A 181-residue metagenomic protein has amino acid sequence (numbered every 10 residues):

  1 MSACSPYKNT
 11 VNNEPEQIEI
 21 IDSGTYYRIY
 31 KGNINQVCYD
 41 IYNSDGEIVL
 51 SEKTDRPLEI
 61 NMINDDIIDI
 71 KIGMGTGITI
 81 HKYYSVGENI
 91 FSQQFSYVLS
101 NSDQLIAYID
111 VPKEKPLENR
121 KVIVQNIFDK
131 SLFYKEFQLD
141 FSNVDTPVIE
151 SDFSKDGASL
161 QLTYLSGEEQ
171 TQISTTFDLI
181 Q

Functional and structural regions predicted by a protein language model:
C4-M74: Terminal domain-start segments
Y7-T10, N33-E52, M74-F95, L117-F141 (+1 more regions): Surface-exposed loop/turn elements that mediate protein-protein interactions on large endomembrane-trafficking
E19-S23, I60-D66, Y97-Y108, S151-S159: Blade-terminus and WD-like Trp-Asp/Gly-His loop motifs, strongest in beta-propeller folds
I29-G32, I70-G75, Y108-K121, Q161-G167: Beta-strand C-termini and the immediately following turn/loop, strongest in propeller blades
R56-E59, I67-I72, S85-G87, F91-Y97 (+1 more regions): Short secondary-structure capping micro-motifs at structural edges
F141-V148: Short glycine-/Asp-/Thr-/Trp-enriched loop segments that recur within the blades of beta-propeller repeat domains
F153-K155, G167-Q170: Mixed-charge, glycine-accented linear interaction segment located at domain edges/termini
